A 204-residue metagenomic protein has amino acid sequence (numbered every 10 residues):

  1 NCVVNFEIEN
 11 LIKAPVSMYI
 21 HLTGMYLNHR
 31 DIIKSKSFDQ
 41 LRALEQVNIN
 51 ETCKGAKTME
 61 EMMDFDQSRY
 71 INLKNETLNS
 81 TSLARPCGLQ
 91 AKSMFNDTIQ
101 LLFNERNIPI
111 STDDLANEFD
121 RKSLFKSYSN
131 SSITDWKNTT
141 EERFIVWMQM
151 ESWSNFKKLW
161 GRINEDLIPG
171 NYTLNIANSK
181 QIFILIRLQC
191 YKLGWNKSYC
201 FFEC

Functional and structural regions predicted by a protein language model:
N1-C204: Acidic, Ser/Thr/Pro
